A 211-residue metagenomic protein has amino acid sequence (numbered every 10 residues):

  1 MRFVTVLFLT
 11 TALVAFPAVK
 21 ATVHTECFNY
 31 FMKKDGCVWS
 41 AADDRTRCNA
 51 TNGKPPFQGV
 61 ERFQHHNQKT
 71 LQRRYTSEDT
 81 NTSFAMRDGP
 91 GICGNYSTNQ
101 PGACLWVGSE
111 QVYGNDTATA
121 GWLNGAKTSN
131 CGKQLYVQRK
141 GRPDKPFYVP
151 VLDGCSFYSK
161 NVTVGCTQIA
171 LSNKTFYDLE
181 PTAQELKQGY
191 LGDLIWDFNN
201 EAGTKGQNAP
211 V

Functional and structural regions predicted by a protein language model:
R2-L7, A12-A170, K174, D178-V211: Secreted/periplasmic proteins
